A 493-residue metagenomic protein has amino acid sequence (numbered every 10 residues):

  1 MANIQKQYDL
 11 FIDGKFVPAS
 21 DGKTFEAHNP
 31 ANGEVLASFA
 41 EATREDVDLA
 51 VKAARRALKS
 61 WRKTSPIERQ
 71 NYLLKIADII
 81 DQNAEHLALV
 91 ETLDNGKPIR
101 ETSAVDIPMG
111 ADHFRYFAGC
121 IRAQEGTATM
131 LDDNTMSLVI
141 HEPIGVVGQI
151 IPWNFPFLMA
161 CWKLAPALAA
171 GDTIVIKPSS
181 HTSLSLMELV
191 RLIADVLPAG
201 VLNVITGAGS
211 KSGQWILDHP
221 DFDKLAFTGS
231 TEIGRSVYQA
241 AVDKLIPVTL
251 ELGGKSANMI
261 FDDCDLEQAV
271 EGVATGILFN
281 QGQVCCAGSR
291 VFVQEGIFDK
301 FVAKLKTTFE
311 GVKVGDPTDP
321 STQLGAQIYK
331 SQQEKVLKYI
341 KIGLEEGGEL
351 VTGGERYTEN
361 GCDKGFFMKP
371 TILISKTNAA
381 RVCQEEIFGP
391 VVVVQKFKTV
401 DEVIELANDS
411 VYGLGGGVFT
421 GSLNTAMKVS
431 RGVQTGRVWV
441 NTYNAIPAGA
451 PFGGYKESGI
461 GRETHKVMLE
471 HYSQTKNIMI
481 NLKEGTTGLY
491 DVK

Functional and structural regions predicted by a protein language model:
M1-P30, E355: Hydrophobic face of amphipathic alpha-helices that form TPR/SEL1-like repeat modules and related alpha-solenoid
N32-S38, K313, I340, D363-K493: Conserved C-terminal structural/oligomerization subdomain of aldehyde/semialdehyde dehydrogenase
G33, R69, E91, F114 (+9 more regions): Residue-level signal for inorganic ion chemistry
E34-Q124, N134: Glycine-rich loop-to-alpha-helix module at the N-terminal edge of alpha/beta enzyme cores
L36-A42, A57-K63, Q149, N258-F261 (+5 more regions): Short, well-ordered beta-strand elements within core beta-sheets of diverse protein domains
L58, R62, A77-A84, A88 (+19 more regions): Structural signal for hydrophobic packing residues in well-ordered secondary-structure cores of soluble enzyme domains
G126-Q268, F397: Rossmann-like NAD(P) dinucleotide-binding subdomain of oxidoreductase/dehydrogenase enzymes
E232-T377, V440, T487-D491: ALDH superfamily catalytic-core signature
